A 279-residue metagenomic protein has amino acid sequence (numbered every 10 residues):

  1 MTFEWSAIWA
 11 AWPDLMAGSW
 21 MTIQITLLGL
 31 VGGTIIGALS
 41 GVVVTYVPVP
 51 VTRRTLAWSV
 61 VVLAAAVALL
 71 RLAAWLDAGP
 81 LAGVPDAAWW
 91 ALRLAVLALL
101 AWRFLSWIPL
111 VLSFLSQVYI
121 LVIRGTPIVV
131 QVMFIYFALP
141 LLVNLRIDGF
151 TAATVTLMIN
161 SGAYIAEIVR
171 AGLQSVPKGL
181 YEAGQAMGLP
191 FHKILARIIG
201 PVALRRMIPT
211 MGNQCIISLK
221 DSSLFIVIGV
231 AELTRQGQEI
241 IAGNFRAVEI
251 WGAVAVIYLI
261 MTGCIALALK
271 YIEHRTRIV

Functional and structural regions predicted by a protein language model:
M1-V279: Transmembrane alpha-helices and adjacent helix-loop boundaries
